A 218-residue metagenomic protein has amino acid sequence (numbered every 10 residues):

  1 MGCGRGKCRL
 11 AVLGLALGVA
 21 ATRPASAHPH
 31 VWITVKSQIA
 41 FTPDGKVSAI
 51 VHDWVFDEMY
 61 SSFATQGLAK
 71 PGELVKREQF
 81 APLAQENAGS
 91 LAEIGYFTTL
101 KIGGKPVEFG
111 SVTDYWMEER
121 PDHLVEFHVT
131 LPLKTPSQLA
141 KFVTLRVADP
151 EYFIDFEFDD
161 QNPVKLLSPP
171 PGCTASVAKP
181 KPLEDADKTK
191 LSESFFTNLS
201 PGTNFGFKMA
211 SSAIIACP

Functional and structural regions predicted by a protein language model:
M1-V12: Bacterial N-terminal signal peptides that target proteins for export
A11-A20: Bacterial N-terminal signal peptides
T22-A27: Sec/Tat signal peptide C-region and signal peptidase I cleavage site
P29-S62: Early extracytoplasmic/domain-onset interaction patches
W32-I33, A92-E93, K208: Short solvent-exposed loop/turn micro-motifs enriched in small/polar/acidic residues
Q38-I39, T99, T144: Residue-level detector of beta-strand face positions
M59-S137: Structured domain cores in non-transmembrane regions
G103-P218: Mature, soluble, non-transmembrane domains
